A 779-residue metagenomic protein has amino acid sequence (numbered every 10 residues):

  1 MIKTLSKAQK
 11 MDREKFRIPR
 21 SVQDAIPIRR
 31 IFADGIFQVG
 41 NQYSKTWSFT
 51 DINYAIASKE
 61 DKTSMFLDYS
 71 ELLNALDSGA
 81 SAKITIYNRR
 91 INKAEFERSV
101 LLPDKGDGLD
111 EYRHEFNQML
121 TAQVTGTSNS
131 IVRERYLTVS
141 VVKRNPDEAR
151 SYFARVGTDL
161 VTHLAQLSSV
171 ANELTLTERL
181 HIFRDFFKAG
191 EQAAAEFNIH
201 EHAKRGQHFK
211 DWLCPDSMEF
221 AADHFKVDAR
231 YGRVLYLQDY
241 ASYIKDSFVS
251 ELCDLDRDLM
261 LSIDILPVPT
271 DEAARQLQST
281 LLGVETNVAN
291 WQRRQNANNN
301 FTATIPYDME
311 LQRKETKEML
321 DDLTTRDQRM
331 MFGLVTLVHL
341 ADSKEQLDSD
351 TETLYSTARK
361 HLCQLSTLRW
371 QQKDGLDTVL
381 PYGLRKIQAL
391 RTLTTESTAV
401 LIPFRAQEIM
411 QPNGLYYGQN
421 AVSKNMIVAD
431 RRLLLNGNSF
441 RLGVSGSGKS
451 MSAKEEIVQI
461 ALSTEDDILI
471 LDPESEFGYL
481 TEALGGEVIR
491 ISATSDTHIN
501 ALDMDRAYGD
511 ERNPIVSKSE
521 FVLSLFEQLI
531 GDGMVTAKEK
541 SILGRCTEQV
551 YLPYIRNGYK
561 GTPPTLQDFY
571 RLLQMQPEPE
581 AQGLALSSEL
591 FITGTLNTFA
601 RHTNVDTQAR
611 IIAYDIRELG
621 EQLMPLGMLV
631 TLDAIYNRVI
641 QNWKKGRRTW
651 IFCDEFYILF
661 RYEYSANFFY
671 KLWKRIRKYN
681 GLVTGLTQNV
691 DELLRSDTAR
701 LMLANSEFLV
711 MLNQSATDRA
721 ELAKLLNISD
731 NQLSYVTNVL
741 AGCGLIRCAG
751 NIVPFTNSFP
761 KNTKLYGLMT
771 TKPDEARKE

Functional and structural regions predicted by a protein language model:
M1-F404: Extended, folded cores of ATP/NTP-driven motor/assembly subunits in large transport and secretion machines
I52, K59-S78, R89, C253 (+10 more regions): P-loop NTPase motor domains
R441: Hydrophobic anchor at the beta1->P-loop junction of P-loop NTPases
K449: Conserved lysine of the Walker
S452: Hydrophobic positions on the alpha1 helix immediately C-terminal to the Walker A/P-loop
Q459-L469: Post-Walker A helix-loop "phosphate-sensing" segment adjacent to the P-loop in P-loop NTPases
G485-I489, T698-M711: A short helix-turn-beta junction within AAA+ P-loop NTPase domains corresponding to the substrate/partner-engaging
L726-K778: Conserved P-loop NTPase
